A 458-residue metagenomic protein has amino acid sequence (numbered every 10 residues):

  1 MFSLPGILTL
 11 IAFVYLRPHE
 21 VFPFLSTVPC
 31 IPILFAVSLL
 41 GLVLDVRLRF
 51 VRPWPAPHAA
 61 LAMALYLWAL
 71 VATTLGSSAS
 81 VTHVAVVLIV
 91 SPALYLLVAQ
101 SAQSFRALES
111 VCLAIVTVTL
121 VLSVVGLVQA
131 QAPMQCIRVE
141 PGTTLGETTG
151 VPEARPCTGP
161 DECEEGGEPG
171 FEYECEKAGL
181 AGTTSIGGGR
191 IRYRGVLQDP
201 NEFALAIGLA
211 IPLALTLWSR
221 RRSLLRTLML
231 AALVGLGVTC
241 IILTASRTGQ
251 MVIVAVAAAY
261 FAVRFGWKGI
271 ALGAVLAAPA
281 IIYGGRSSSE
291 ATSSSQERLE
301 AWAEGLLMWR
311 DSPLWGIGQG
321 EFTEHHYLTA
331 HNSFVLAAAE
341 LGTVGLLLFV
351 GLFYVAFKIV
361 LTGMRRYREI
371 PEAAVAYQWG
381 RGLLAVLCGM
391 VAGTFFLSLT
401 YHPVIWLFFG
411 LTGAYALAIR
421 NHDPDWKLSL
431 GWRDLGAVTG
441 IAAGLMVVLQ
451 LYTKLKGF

Functional and structural regions predicted by a protein language model:
M1-H83, R106-E109, L113, C136-G179 (+5 more regions): Transmembrane signal-anchor hairpin modules in multi-pass inner-membrane enzymes, especially those that act on
P5-Y15, M229-G235, L361-L397, A414-L417 (+1 more regions): Loop-to-helix entry and N-terminal half of a specific, functionally important transmembrane alpha helix in multi-pass
V21-F24, T74-T82, I242-L243, S287-S294 (+1 more regions): Membrane-interface helix caps and helix-loop-helix hairpins in membrane proteins
L25-P32, H83-V84, V196-I207, S246-T248 (+3 more regions): Membrane-interface micro-motifs in multi-pass membrane enzymes
I33-R49, L209-R221, T343-Y367: Hydrophobic, aromatic-rich transmembrane alpha-helices and their immediate juxtamembrane boundary segments
V37-L39, M63-T74, V86-A93, E109-V263 (+4 more regions): Alpha-helical transmembrane segments of multi-pass inner-membrane proteins
M134-R138, D161-G182, D199, S295-F349: TM-adjacent membrane-interface loops and short helices in multi-pass inner/ER membrane proteins
R190-E202, V238-C240, W315, Y327-L361 (+1 more regions): A conserved mid-to-late transmembrane alpha helix and its immediate loop/hinge that forms the functional core
